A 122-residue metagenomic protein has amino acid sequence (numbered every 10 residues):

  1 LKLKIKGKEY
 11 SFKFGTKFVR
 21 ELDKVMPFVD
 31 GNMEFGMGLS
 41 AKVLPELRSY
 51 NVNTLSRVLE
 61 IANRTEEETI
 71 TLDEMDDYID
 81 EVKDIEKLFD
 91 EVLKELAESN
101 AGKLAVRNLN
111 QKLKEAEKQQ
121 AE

Functional and structural regions predicted by a protein language model:
L1-E21: N-terminal leader/targeting peptides and immediately adjacent processing regions
K2-E9, G31-P45, T65-E122: Charged interaction scaffolds used for protein-protein
T16-F35: Short, surface-exposed, low-complexity cationic segments
R48-N53: Short, well-structured hydrophobic secondary-structure segments
S56: Alpha-helix-centered segments that form part of catalytic cores
